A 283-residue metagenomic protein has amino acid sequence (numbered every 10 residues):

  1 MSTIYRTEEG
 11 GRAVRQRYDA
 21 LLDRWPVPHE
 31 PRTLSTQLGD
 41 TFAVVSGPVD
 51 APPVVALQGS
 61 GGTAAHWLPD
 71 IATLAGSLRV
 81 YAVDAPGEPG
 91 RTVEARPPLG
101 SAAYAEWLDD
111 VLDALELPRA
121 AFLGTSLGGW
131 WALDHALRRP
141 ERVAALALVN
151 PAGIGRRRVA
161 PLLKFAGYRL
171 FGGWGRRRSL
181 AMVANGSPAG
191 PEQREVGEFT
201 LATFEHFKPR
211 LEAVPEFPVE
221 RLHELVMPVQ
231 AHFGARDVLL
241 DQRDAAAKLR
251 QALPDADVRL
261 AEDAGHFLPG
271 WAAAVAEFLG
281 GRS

Functional and structural regions predicted by a protein language model:
M1-P53, S77-L78, P118, L279-S283: Alpha/beta-hydrolase fold catalytic core
F42-G90: Conserved HGGG/HGGXW glycine-rich cap/lid loop of the alpha/beta-hydrolase fold
Q58-S60, A120, G124-G129: Conserved alpha/beta-hydrolase "nucleophile elbow" surrounding the catalytic nucleophile
Y81-L123: Active-site loop/oxyanion-hole signature of alpha/beta-hydrolase fold enzymes
W130-R138, V143-G173: Flexible "cap/lid" loop of the alpha/beta hydrolase fold
R157-V159, F171-M227: Conserved alpha/beta-hydrolase catalytic His-Asp/Glu region
P209-Q251, L260: Conserved serine/cysteine hydrolase catalytic core
D255-S283: Catalytic active-site module of serine/aspartate enzymes centered on a nucleophile-bearing elbow/loop
